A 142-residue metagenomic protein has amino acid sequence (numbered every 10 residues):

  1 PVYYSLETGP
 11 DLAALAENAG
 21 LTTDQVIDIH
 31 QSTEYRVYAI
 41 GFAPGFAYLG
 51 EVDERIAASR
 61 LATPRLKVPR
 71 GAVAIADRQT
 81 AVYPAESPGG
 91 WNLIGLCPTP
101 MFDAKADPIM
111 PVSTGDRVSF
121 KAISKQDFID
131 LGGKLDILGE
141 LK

Functional and structural regions predicted by a protein language model:
P1-K142: Glycine-rich active-site loops that engage anionic ligands at enzyme catalytic sites
